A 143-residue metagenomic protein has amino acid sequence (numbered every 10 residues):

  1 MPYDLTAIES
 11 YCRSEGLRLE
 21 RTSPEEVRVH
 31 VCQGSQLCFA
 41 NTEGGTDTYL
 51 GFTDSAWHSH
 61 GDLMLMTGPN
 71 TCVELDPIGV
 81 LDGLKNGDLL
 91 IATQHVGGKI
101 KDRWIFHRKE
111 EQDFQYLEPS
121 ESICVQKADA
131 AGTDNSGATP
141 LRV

Functional and structural regions predicted by a protein language model:
M1-S35: N-terminal "first-domain core" detector
L5, E74-P77: Short amphipathic alpha-helical segments that mediate assembly, nucleic-acid/protein binding, or membrane association
A7-G16, G79-V143: Acidic, proline/glycine-rich low-complexity IDRs
T22, N41-E43, D62-M64, I91 (+1 more regions): General "foldedness" signal
E26-C32, L50-G51, L65, D102-H107: Generic recognition of long tandem-repeat/solenoid scaffolds
H30, H58-H60, H95, H107: Histidine (H) residue identity feature
S35-L75, Q115-V143: Intrinsically disordered, low-complexity regulatory segments enriched in Ser/Thr/Pro and charged residues
